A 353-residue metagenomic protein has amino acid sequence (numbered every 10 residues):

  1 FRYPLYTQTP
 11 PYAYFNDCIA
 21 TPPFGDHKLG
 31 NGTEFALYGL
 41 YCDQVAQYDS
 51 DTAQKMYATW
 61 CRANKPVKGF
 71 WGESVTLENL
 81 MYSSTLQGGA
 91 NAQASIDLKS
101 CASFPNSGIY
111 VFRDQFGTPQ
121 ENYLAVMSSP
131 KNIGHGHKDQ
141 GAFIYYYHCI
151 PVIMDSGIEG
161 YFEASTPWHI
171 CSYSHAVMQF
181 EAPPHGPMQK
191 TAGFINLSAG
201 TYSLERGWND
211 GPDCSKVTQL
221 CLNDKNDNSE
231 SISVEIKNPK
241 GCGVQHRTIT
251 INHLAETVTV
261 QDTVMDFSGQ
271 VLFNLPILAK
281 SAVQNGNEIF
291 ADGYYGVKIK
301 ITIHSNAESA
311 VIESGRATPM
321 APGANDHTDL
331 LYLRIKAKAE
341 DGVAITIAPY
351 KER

Functional and structural regions predicted by a protein language model:
F1-T76, A291: C-terminal, helix-dominated tail/subdomain
F15-G25, Q120-Y123, P151-I153, M188-T191 (+4 more regions): Short, well-ordered strand-loop elements centered on a beta-strand within folded domains, enriched for acidic residues
I19-A20, Q140, I195-N196, V311 (+1 more regions): Short, polar loop/linker segments at the starts of domains and inter-domain junctions
K28, F180-P183, T346-R353: Short beta-strand-to-coil "C-cap" segments at the C-terminal boundary of structured domains/repeats, marking
M56-E288: Catalytic and substrate-binding regions of extracellular carbohydrate-active enzymes, especially polysaccharide lyases
Q115, E235-G241, T263-S268, D292-V297 (+3 more regions): Secondary-structure transition/turn motif
F267, H304-R353: Beta-strand-rich recognition/accessory modules
V271-T318: Polysaccharide-binding surfaces and accessory modules of carbohydrate-active proteins
